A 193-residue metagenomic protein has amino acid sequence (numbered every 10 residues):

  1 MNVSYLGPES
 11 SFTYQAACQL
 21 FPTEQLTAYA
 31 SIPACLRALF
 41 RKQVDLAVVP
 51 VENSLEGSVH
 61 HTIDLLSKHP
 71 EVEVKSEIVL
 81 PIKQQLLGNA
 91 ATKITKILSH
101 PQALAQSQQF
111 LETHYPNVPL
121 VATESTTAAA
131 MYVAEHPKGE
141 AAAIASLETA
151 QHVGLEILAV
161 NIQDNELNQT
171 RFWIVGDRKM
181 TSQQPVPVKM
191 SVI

Functional and structural regions predicted by a protein language model:
M1-I193: Domain-level signature for soluble enzymes in the chorismate/prephenate branch of the shikimate pathway
